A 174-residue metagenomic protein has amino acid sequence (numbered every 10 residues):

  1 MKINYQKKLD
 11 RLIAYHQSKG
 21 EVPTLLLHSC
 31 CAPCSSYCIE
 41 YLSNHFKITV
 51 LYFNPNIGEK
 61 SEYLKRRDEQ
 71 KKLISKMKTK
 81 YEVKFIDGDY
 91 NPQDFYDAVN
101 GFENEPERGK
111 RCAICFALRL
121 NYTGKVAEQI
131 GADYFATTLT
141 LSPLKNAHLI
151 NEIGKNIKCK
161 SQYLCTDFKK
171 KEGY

Functional and structural regions predicted by a protein language model:
M1-Y174: Nucleotide-activated chemistry modules centered on ATP-dependent adenylation/adenylyltransferase
